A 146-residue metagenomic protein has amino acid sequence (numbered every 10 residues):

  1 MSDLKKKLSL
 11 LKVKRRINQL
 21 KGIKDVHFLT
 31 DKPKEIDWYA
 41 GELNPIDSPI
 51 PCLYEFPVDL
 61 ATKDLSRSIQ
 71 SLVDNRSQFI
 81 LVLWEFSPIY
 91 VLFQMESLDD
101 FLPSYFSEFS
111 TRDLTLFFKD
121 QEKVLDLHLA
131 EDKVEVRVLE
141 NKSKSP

Functional and structural regions predicted by a protein language model:
M1-D132, V138-P146: Structured alpha/beta or helical-core interaction and ligand-binding surfaces enriched in interleaved
